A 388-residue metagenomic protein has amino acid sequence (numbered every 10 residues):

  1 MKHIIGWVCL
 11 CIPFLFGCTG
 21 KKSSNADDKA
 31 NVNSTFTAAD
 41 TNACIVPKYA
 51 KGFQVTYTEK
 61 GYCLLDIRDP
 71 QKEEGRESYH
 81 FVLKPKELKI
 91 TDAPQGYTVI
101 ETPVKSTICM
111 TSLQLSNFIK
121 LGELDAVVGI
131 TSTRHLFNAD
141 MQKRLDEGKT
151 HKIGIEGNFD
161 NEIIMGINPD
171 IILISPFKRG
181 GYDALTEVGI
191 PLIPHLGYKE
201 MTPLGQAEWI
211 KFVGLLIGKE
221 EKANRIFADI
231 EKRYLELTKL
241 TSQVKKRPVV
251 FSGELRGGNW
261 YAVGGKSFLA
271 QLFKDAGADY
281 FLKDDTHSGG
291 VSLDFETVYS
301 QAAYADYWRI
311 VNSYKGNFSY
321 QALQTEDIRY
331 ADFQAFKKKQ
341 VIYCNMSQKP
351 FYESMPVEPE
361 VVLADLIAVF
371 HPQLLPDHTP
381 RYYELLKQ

Functional and structural regions predicted by a protein language model:
K2-C9: Sec-dependent signal peptide recognition, specifically the positively charged N-region followed immediately by
L15-G17: C-terminal motif of bacterial Sec signal peptides marking the signal peptidase cleavage site
T19-K22: Bacterial signal peptide processing site
C63-I67, Q71-M165: A short, structured surface patch at a secondary-structure boundary
K149, D160, D170-N259, K283-D284 (+2 more regions): Extracytoplasmic substrate-binding proteins
I153-I155, D160-F177, I190, F295-W308: Proline-aspartate-enriched helix->loop->beta-strand connector
R233, L237-Q321: Flexible, glycine-rich surface segments
G289-P372: C-terminal soluble interaction/assembly domains
